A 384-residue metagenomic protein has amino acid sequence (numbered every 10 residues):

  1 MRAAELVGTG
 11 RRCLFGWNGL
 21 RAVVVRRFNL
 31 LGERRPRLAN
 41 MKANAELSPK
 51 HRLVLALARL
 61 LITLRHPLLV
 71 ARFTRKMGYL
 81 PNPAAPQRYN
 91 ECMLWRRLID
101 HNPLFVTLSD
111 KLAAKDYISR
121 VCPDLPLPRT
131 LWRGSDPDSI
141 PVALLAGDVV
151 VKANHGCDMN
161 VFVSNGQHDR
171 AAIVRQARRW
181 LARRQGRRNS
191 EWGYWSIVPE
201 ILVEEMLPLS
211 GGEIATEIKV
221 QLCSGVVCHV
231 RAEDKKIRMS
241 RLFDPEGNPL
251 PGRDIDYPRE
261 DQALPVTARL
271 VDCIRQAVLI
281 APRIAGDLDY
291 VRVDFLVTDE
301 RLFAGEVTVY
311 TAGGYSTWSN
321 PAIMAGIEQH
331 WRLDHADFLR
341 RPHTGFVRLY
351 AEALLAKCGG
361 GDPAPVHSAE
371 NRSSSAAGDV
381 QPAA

Functional and structural regions predicted by a protein language model:
M1, G10-Y117, V121-C122, G134-D138 (+2 more regions): ATP-binding N-terminal substructure of ATP-dependent carboxylate-amine bond-forming enzymes
A85-H168, R178-R179, R183-W192, E200: A conserved helix-loop-beta module that forms one wall/lid of the active-site cleft in ATP-utilizing catalytic domains
G134, H155, E205-L207, L222-S224 (+1 more regions): Short, flexible loop/turn elements at secondary-structure junctions
D138-P141, C157-F162, A171, G211-G212 (+4 more regions): Short catalytic/ligand-binding loop motif for oxyanion handling, primarily in non-cytosolic enzymes, centered on
A143, N154, V161-F162, F243-L264 (+5 more regions): C-terminal and inter-domain tail/linker signature
L145, H168-P258: Phosphate-binding site of ATP-dependent enzymes
S196-E200, F243-L302: A long amphipathic alpha-helix within ATP-dependent nucleotide-binding catalytic cores
V297-A384: C-terminal active-site "lid" helix and adjoining low-complexity regulatory extension at the edge of ATP-using catalytic
